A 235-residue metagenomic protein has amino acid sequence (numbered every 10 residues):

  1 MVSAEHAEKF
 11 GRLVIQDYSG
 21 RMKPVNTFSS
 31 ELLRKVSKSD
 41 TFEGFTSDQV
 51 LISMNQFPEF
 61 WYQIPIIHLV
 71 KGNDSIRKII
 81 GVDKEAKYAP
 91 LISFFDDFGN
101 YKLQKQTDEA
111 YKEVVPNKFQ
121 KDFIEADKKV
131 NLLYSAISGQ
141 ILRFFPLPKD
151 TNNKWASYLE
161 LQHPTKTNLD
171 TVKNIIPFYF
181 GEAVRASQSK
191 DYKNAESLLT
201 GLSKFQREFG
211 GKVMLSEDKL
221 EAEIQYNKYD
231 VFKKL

Functional and structural regions predicted by a protein language model:
M1-E223: Soluble extramembrane regions of membrane proteins in the secretory/endomembrane system
E217-L235: Core alpha-helical transmembrane segments of integral membrane proteins
